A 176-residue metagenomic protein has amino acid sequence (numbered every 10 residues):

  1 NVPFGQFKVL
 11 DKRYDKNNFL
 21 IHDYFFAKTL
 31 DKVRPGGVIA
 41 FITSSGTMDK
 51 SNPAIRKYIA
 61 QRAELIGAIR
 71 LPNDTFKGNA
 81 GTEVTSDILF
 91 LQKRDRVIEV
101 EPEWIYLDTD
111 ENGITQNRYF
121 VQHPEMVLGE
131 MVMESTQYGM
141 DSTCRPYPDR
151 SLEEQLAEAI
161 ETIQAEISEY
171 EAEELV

Functional and structural regions predicted by a protein language model:
N1-F4: Amphipathic alpha-helical repeat scaffolds
Q6-F7, M48, I98: Short glycine-rich, flexible loops that bind phosphorylated cofactors or substrates
F7-K12, S51-N52: Conserved ATPase-coupling elements of RecA-like P-loop NTPase cores
R13, A54-I55, P102-I105: Composition- and surface-driven signal marking solvent-exposed, interaction-prone regions in large proteins
D15-N17, K32, Q61-E64, N112 (+1 more regions): Polar low-complexity intrinsically disordered regions
K16-K77, V84-L91: Conserved Class I SAM-dependent methyltransferase catalytic core
G78-L175: Flexible, glycine-/basic-rich loop-and-beta segments that form/coincide with the SAM-dependent methyltransferase
